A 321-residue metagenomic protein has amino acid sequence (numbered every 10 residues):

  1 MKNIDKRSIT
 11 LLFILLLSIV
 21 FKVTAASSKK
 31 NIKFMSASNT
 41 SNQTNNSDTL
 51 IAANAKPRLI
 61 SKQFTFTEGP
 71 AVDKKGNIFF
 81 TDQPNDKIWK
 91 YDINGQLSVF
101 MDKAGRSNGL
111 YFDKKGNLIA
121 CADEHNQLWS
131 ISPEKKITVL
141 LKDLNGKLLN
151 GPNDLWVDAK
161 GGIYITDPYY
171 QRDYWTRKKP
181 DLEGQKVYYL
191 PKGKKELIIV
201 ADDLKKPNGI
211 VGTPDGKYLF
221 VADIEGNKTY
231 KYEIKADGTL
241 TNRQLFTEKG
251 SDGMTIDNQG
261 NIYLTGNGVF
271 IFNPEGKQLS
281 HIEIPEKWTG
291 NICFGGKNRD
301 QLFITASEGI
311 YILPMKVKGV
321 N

Functional and structural regions predicted by a protein language model:
M1-N31: Bacterial Sec-dependent N-terminal signal peptides
V23-N321: Sequence-structural signature of mature extracellular/luminal beta-sheet repeat domains, prominently beta-propellers
